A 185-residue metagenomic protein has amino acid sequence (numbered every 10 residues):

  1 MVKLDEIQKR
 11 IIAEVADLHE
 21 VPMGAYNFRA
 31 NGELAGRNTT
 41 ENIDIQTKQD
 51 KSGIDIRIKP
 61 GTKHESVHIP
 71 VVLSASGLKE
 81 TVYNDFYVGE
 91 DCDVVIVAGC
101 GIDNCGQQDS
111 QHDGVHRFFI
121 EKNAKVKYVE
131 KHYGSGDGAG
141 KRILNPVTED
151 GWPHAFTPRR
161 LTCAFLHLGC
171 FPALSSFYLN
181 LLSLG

Functional and structural regions predicted by a protein language model:
V2-L4, A16: C-terminal functional modules
E14-V15, R57: Residues that form generic nucleotide/phosphate-binding pockets
G24-A30, L34-G185: Conserved beta-strand/loop scaffold segments within soluble protein domains that form the structured core and edges
